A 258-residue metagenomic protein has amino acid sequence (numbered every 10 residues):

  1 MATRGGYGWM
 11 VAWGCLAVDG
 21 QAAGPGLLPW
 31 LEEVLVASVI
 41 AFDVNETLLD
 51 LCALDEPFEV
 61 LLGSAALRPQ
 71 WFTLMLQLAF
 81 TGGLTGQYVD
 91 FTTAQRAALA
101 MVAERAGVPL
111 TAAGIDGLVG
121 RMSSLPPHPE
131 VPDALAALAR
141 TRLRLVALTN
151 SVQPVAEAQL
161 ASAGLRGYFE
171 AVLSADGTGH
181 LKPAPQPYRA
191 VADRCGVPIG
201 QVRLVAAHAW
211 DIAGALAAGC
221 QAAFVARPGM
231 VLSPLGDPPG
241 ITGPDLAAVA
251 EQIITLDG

Functional and structural regions predicted by a protein language model:
M1-T3, Y7: Polybasic, low-complexity intrinsically disordered segments
A12, L16-A17, L27-A37, P132 (+4 more regions): Asp-based, Mg2+/Mn2+-dependent phosphohydrolase catalytic module
L31-L76: Active-site neighborhood of HAD-like aspartate-dependent phosphohydrolases
D55, R68, F72, T92-A100 (+1 more regions): An amphipathic alpha-helix signature
E56-P57, A97-M101, G117, D133 (+2 more regions): Alpha-helical elements of Rossmann-like donor-binding domains used by nucleotide-donor carbohydrate transfer enzymes
G63-Q70, A106-D116, I199: Short, surface-exposed acidic
A79-G117: A metal-dependent, Asp-based hydrolase signature
T92-T93, L110-A147, E157, P185: Short, acidic loop-to-helix structural element flanking the phosphoryl-transfer center in phosphate-processing enzymes
